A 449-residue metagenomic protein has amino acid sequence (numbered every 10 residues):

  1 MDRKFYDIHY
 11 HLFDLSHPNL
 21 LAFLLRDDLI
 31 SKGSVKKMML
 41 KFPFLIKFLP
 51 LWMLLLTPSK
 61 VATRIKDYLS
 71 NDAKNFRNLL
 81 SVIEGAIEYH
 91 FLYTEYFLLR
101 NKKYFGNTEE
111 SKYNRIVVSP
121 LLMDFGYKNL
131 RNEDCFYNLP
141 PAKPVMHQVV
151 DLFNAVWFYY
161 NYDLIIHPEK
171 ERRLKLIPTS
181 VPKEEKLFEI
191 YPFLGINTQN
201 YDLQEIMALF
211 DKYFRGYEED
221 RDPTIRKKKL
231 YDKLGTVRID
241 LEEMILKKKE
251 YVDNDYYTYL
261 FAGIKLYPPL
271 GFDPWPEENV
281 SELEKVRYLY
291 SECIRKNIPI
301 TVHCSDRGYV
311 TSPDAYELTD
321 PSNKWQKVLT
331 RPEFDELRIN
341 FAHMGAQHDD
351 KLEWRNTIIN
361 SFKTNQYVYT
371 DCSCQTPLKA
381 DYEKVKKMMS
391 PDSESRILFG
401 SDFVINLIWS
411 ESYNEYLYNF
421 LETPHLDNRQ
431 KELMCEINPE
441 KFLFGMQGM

Functional and structural regions predicted by a protein language model:
M1-I8, N19-K102, A262, P268 (+3 more regions): Mid-to-C-terminal alpha-helical segments outside catalytic/metal-binding sites
F5, L56, K60, K66-G126 (+1 more regions): Catalytic domains of carbohydrate-active enzymes, especially glycoside hydrolases
Y6-I8, S119-L121, P192-G195, K265 (+4 more regions): Active-site neighborhood of phospho(di)ester-bond hydrolases with catalytic His/Asp-centered motifs
H9-L15, H303, H343: Histidine-centered divalent metal-coordination motifs
L12-F13, D306, A346, I405: Short active-site segment of divalent metal-dependent hydrolases/proteases that encodes the spacing between
S16-L49, K128-C135, R215-D232: Internal, charge-rich low-complexity segments
D27-L29, P276-L398: Catalytic pocket-lining loop regions of alpha/beta-barrel enzymes, especially the amidohydrolase/enolase/GH5 lineages
L122-Y316, Y369, C374: Active-site gating/metal-coordination segments in enzymes
